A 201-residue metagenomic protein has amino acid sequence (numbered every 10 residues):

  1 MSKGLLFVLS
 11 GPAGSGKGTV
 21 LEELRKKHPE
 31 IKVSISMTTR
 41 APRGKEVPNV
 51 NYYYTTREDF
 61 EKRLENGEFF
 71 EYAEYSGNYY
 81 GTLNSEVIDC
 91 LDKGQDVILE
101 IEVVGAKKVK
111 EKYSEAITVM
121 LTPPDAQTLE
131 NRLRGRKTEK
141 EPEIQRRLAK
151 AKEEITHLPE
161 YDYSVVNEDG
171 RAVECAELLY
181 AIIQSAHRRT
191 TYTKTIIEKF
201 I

Functional and structural regions predicted by a protein language model:
S2-F7: Pre-Walker A (Motif I) flank of P-loop NTPase domains
G11-A13: The conserved Walker
G18: Walker A/P-loop
K26-S34: Post-Walker A helix-loop "phosphate-sensing" segment adjacent to the P-loop in P-loop NTPases
S36-V97, V104: ATP-dependent small-molecule kinase phosphotransfer cores that center on conserved nucleotide phosphate-binding segments
V97-E102, E111-G135: Conserved phosphate-donor/acceptor-positioning beta-strand/loop module used by diverse small-molecule
T138, E153-I201: NTP-dependent small-molecule kinase module
